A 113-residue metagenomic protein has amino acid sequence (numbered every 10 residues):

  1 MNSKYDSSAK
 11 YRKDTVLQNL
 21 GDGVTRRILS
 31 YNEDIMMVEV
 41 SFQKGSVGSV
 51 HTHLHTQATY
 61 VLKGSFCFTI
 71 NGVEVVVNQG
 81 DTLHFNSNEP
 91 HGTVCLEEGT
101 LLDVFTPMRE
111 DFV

Functional and structural regions predicted by a protein language model:
M1-D34: A short, N-terminal "cap"/entry segment at the start of jelly-roll beta-barrel domains of the cupin/DSBH fold
G21, M36-T52: Conserved short histidine dyad/triad with adjacent acidic residue
S41-Q43, T52-F68: Short, conserved beta-strand element in jelly-roll/cupin
A58, S65-C67, E74, P90 (+1 more regions): Structural motif
L62-K63, N78-Q79, E97: A cytosolic small-molecule/anion-sensing beta-strand core signal
G72-S87: Short acidic-glycine-tyrosine-enriched beta hairpin
S87-D111: Ligand-binding loop in jelly-roll beta-barrel domains
